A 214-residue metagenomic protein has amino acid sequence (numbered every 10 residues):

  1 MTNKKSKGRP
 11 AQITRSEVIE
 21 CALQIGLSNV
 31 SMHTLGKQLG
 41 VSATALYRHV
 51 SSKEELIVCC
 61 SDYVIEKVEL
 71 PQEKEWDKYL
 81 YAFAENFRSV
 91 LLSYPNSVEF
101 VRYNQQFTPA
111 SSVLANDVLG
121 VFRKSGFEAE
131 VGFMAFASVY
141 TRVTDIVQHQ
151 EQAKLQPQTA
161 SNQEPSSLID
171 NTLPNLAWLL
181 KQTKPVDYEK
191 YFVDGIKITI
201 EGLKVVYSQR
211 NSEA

Functional and structural regions predicted by a protein language model:
M1, Q156-A214: C-terminal peripheral helix-coil segments that are non-catalytic and often amphipathic
T2, K7-T34, Q38: Short, amphipathic alpha-helix enriched in basic
V18-A22, G26, C60, F87 (+2 more regions): Short hydrophobic clusters on alpha-helical segments that form packing/core surfaces in small helical domains
G26-L27, G40-V41, Y47-I57: HTH DNA-binding helix-turn interface
S31-M32, K53, I57-V64: Amphipathic alpha-helical segments enriched in hydrophobic/aromatic and basic residues that form the DNA-contacting
A43-T44, A129: The DNA-contacting recognition helix of HTH DNA-binding domains and analogous helical DNA-recognition elements
E69-V113, V139: Hydrophobic alpha-helical connector segments
L114-S161, V206: Hydrophobic alpha-helical bundle segments that form small-molecule/ligand-binding pockets
